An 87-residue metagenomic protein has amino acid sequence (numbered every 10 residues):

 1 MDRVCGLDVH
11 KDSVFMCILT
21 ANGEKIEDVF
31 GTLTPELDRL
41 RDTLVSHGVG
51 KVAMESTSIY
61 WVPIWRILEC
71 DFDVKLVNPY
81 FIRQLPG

Functional and structural regions predicted by a protein language model:
M1-G87: Phosphate- and other anionic-substrate recognition elements at nucleic-acid/protein interfaces
